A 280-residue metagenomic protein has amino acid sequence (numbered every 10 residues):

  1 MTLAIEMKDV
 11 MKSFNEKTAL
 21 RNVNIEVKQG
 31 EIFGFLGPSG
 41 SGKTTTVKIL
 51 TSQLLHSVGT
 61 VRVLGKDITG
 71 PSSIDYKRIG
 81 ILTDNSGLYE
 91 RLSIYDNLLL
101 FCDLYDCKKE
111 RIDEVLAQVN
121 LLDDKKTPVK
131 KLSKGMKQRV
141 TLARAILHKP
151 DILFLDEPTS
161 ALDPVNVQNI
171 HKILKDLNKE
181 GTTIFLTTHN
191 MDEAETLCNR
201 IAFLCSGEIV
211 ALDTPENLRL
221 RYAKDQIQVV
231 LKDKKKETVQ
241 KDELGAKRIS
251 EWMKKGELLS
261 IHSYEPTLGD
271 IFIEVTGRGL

Functional and structural regions predicted by a protein language model:
G59-G70, I74-D75: Conserved ABC transporter NBD signature motif
L99, D103, K109-K125: Conserved ABC ATPase "signature" region
L153-E157: Catalytic Walker B motif of ABC-type/P-loop ATPase nucleotide-binding domains
N217-L280: Short, charged/small-residue-rich alpha-helical element at the C-terminal edge of ABC transporter nucleotide-binding
